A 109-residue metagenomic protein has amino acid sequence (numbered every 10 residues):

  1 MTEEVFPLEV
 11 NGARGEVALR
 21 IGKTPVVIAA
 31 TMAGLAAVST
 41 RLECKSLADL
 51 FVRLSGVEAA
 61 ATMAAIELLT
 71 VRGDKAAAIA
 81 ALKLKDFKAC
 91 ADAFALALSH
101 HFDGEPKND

Functional and structural regions predicted by a protein language model:
T2-R14, M32-D109: Short, surface-exposed, charged amphipathic helix/loop patches that serve as local interaction elements
